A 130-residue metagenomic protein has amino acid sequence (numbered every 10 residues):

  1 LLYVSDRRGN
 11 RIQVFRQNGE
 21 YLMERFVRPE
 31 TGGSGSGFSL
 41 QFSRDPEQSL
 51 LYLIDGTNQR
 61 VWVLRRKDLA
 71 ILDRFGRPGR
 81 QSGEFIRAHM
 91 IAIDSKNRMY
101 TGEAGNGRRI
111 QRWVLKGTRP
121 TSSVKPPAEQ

Functional and structural regions predicted by a protein language model:
L1-Q130: Eukaryotic scaffold repeat domains enriched in small/polar residues
